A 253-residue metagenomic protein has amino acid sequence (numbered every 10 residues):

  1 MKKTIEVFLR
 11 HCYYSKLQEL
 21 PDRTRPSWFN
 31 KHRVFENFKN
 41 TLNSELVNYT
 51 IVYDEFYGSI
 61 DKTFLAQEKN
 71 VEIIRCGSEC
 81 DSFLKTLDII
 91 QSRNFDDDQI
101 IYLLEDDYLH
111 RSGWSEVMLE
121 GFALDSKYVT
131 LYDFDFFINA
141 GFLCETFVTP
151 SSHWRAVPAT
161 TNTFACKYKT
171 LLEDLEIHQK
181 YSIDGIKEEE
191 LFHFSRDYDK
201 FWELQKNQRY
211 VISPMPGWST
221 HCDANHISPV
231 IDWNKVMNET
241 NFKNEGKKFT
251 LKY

Functional and structural regions predicted by a protein language model:
M1, P26-S27, Y168, E173-Y253: C-terminal catalytic/acceptor-binding lobe
M1-S78, Q91-F95: N-terminal anchoring/stem segment of glycosyltransferases
F8, N48-Y53, L103, Y128-L131 (+2 more regions): A structural signal for short, well-ordered beta-strand segments and their strand-loop junctions that often border
C12-Y14, F56-S59, E79-C80, D106-L109 (+3 more regions): Short, solvent-exposed loop/turn segments at secondary-structure junctions
G77-K85: A short, glycine-/small-residue-rich helix N-cap motif at loop->alpha-helix starts within glycosyltransferase
T86-I100: Active-site nucleotide-sugar/metal-binding loop of Leloir-type enzymes
D97-L109: Short beta-strand-to-loop acidic/aromatic patch adjacent to the donor-nucleotide binding site
L109-Q179: Conserved catalytic core of nucleotide-sugar-dependent glycosyltransferases
